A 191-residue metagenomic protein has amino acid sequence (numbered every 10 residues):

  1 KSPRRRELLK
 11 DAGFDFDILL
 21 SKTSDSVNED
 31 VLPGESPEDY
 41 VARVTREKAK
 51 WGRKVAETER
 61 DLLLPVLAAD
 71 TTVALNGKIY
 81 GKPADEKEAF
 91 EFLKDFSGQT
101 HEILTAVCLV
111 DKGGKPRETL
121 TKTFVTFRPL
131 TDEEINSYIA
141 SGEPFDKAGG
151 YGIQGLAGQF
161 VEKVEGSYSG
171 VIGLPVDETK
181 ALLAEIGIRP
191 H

Functional and structural regions predicted by a protein language model:
K1-A12, Q99, K122-H191: GST superfamily/GST-like fold recognition
K1-P65, K78, A184-H191: N-terminal polybasic phosphate/anion-binding patch
L9, T45, D70, A89 (+2 more regions): Residue-level signal for inorganic ion chemistry
F14-S26, C108-K115, D146-G158: Mobile beta-alpha loop/short-helix "lid" or hinge segments that flank ligand
R43-E47, E88, D95, E133 (+2 more regions): A non-catalytic, amphipathic alpha-helix used as a structural packing/dimerization or gating element in enzyme scaffolds
T71-H101, P129: Active-site-adjacent loop/tail segments of enzyme domains
A74, C108-D111, R128, V161-E162: Short beta-strand-to-turn element immediately C-terminal to the catalytic PLP-Schiff-base lysine in fold type I
F90-F96, T105-E118, K122-T123: Anionic-ligand binding region
